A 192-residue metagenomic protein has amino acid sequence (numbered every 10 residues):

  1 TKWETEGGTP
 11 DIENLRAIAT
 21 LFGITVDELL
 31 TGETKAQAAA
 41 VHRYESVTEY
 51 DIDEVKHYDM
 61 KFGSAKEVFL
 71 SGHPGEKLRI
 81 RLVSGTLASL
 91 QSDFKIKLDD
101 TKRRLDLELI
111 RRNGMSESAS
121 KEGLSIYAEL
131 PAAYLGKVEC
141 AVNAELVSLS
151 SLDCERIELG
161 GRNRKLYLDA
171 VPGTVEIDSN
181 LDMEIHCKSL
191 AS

Functional and structural regions predicted by a protein language model:
T1-T9, T31-T34: Recognition helix of helix-turn-helix/homeodomain-like DNA-binding domains that insert into the DNA major groove
E13-E28: DNA major-groove recognition helix of helix-turn-helix/homeodomain DNA-binding modules
G32-E54: Short, charged recognition helix plus adjacent turn of helix-turn-helix-like nucleic-acid-binding domains
V47-D51, K56-S71, K77-R79, L87 (+1 more regions): Extended, compositionally simple hydrophobic/Ser/Thr-rich segments that build repetitive fibrous architectures
S84: Extracellular attachment/recognition segments
D93-D100: Short, exposed beta-strand/loop patches in secreted or surface proteins that constitute
R103-G114: Generic recognition of long tandem-repeat/solenoid scaffolds
